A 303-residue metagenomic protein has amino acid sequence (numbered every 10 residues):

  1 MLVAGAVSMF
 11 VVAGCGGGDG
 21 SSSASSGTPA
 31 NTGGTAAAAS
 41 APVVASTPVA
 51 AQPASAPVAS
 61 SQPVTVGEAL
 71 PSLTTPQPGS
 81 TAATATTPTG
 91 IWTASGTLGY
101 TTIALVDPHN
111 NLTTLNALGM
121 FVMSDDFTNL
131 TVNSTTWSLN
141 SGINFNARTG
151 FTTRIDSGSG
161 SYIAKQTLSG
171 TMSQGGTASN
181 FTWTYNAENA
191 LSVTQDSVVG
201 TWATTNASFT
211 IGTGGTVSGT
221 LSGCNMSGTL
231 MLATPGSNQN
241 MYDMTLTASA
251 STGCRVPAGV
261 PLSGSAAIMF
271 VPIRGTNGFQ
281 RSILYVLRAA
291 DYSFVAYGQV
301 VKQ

Functional and structural regions predicted by a protein language model:
M1-V3: Bacterial N-terminal signal peptides that target proteins for export
V11-G14: C-terminal motif of bacterial Sec signal peptides marking the signal peptidase cleavage site
D19-A45: Short, low-complexity, disordered segments immediately C-terminal to signal peptides in bacterial exported proteins
P53, P57-T102, Q166-F209, Q280-V301: Tryptophan-anchored aromatic micro-motifs
T75-S138, A203-G253: N-terminal glycine/threonine-rich, aromatic-flanked beta-hairpin/loop signature
T102-A104, M123-T131, G150-Y162, G228-L232 (+1 more regions): Hydrophobic/aromatic beta-strand elements that line small-molecule binding cavities or substrate pockets in beta-rich
L118-A178: Short N-terminal edge-element motif at the start of the domain
G215-Q303: Structured core of small recognition/catalytic domains
